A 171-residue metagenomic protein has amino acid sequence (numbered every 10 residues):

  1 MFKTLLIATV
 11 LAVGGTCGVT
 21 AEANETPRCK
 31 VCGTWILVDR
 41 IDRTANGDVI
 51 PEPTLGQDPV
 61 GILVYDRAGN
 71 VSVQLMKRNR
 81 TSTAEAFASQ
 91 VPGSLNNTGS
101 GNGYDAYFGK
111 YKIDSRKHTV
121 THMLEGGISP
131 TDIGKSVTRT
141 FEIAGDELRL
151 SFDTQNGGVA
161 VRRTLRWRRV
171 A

Functional and structural regions predicted by a protein language model:
L5-T16: Bacterial N-terminal signal peptides
C17-A171: Lipid interaction determinants
